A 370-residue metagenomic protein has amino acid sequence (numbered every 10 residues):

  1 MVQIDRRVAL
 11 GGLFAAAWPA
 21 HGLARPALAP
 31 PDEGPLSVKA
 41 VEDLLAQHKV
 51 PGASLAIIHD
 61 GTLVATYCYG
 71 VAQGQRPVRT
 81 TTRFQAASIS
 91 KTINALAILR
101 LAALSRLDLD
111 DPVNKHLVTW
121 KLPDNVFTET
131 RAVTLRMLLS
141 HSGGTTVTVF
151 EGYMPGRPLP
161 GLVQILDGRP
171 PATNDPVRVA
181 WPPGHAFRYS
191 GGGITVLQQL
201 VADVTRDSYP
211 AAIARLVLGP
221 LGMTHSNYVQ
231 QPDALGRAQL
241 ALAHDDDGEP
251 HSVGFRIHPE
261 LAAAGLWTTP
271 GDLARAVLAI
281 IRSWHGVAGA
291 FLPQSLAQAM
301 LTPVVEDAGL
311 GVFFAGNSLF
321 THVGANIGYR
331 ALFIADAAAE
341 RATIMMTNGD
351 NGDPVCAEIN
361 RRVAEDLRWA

Functional and structural regions predicted by a protein language model:
M1-A17: N-terminal secretory signal peptides and thylakoid transit peptides that target proteins across membranes
P19-H21: N-terminal signal peptide c-region/cleavage motif recognized by signal peptidases
R25-C68, T81, F150, A202-D207 (+3 more regions): Catalytic loop of the DD-peptidase/beta-lactamase superfamily, centered on the K-T-G motif and neighboring
P31-P35, S88-T92, L107, E129 (+5 more regions): Soluble non-cytosolic domains of exported or imported proteins
A46-S54, Q75-M137, V179-G192, L261-A264 (+1 more regions): Short active-site loop at a secondary-structure junction that contains or immediately precedes the catalytic residue(s)
D60, H141-G144, G168-P171, G219-M223 (+1 more regions): Glycine-rich, acidic and aromatic/proline-enriched surface loops and short helix-turn segments that act as binding
Q85-S88, L101-E151, Q199, D203-A243 (+1 more regions): Active-site helix/loop module of the DD-peptidase/beta-lactamase fold, centered on the serine-lysine SxxK catalytic
K115, M154-P182, D207-S226, E249: Short, charged, amphipathic alpha-helices and their helix-cap/turn boundaries
